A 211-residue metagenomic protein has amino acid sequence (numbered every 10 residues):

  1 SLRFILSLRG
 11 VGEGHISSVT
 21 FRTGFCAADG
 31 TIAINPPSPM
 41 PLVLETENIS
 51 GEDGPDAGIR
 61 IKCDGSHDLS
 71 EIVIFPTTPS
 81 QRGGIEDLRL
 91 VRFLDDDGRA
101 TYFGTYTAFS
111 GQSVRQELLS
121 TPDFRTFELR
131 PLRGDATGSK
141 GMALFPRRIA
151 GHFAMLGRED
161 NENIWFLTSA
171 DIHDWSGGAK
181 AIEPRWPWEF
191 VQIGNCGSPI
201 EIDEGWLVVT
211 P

Functional and structural regions predicted by a protein language model:
S1-G83, V91-A143, R147-V191, I200-P211: Beta-rich carbohydrate-recognition and catalytic domains
G194: Catalytic core of Fe(II)/2-oxoglutarate
